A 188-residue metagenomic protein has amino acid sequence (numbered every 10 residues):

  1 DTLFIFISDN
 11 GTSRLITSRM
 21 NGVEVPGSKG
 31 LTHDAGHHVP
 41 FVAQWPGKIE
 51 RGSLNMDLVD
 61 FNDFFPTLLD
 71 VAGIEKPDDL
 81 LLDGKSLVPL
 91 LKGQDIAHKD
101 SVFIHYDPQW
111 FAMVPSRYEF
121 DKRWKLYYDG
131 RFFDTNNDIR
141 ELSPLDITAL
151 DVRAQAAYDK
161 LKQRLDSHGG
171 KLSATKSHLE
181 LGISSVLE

Functional and structural regions predicted by a protein language model:
D1-I5, D34, S101-V102: Active-site regions of oxyanion-processing enzymes, predominantly non-cytosolic
D1-T17: Metal-dependent active-site segment of extracytoplasmic phospho-/sulfohydrolases and closely related
L3-S8, P40-V42, F64-L69: Beta-strand elements within well-structured catalytic alpha/beta cores of enzymes that handle phosphate/sulfate esters
T12-T32, I49-S53, D57, N62-D138 (+2 more regions): C-terminal cap/loop subdomain of S1 sulfatases and analogous C-terminal strand-loop tails that border
F41-Q44, K176: Conserved N-terminal phosphate-binding loop of PLP-dependent enzymes in the Aspartate aminotransferase
G52-L54, I147-L150: Second-shell loop/turn segments in exported
I139-P144: Surface-exposed loop/edge segments in extracytoplasmic proteins
L150-K176: Charge-dense polyanion-binding interfaces
